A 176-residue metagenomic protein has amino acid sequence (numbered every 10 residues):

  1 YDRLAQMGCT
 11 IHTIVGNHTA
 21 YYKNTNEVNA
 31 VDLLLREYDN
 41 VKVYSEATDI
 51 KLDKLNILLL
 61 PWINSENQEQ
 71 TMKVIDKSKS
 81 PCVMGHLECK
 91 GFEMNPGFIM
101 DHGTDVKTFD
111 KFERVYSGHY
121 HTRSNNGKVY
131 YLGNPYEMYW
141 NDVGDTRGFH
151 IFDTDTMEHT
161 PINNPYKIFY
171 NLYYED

Functional and structural regions predicted by a protein language model:
Y1-D49, T108-F112: Core catalytic region of metal-dependent phosphoesterases/phosphodiesterases, especially metallo-beta-lactamase-like
T10-I11, N56, S80-P81, K128 (+1 more regions): Residues at the starts of beta-strands that form the adenosine-phosphate
H12, K42-S45, L58, Y130 (+1 more regions): General small-molecule cofactor/ligand-binding pocket signal
T13-N24, I50-K51, N64-N67, C89-M94 (+2 more regions): Active-site environment of divalent metal-dependent phosphoester hydrolases
K54-I63, C82-H86, Y130-G133: Active-site-proximal beta-strand elements of phosphoester/diester hydrolases
N64-F112: Active-site-proximal segments of metal-dependent phosphoesterases and phosphodiesterases across multiple
N95-T160: Conserved beta-sheet core of the metallophosphoesterase superfamily
D153-D176: Accessory, non-catalytic peripheral segments of nucleic-acid enzymes
